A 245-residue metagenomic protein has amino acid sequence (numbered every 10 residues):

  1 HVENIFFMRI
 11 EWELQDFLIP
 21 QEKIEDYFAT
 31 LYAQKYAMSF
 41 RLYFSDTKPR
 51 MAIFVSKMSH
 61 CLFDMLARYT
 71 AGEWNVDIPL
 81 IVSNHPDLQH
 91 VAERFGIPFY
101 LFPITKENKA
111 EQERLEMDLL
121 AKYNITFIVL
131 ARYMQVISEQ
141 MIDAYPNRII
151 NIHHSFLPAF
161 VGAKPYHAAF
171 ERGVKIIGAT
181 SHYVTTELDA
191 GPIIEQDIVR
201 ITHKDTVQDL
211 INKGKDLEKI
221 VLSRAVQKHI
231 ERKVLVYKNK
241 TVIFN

Functional and structural regions predicted by a protein language model:
H1-N245: One-carbon transfer enzymes
